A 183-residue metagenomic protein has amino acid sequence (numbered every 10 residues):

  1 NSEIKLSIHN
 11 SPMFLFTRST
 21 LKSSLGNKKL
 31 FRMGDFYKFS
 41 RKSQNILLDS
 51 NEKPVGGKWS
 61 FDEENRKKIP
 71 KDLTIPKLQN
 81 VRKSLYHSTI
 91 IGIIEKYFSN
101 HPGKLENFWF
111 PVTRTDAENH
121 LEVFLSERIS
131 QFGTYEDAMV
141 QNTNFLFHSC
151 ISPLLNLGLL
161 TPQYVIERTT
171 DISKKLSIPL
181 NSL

Functional and structural regions predicted by a protein language model:
N1-F110: Beta-rich, aromatic/charged-enriched effector core domains that present basic-aromatic interfaces for binding
K67-L183: Catalytic cores of enzymes that engage adenine nucleotides and/or redox cofactors via long glycine-rich, Lys/Arg/His
